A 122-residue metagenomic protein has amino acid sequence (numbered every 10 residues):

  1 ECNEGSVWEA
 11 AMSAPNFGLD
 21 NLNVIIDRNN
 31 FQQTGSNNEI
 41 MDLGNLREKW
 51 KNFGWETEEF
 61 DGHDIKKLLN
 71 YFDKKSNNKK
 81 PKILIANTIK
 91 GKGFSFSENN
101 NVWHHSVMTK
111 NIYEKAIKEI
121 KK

Functional and structural regions predicted by a protein language model:
E1-K122: Glycine-rich ThDP/TPP pyrophosphate-binding loop and its adjacent helix/strand module within ThDP-dependent enzymes
